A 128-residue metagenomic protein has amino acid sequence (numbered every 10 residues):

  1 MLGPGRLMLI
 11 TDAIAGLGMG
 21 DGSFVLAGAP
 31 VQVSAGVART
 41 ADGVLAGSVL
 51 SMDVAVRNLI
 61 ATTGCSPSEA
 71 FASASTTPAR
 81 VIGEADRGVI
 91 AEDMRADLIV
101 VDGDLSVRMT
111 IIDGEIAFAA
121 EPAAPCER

Functional and structural regions predicted by a protein language model:
M1-M94, L98-V101: His/Asp/Glu-enriched, well-ordered alpha-helical/loop segment that forms or immediately abuts the divalent-metal
R80, V89-R128: C-terminal cap of metal-dependent C-N hydrolases
